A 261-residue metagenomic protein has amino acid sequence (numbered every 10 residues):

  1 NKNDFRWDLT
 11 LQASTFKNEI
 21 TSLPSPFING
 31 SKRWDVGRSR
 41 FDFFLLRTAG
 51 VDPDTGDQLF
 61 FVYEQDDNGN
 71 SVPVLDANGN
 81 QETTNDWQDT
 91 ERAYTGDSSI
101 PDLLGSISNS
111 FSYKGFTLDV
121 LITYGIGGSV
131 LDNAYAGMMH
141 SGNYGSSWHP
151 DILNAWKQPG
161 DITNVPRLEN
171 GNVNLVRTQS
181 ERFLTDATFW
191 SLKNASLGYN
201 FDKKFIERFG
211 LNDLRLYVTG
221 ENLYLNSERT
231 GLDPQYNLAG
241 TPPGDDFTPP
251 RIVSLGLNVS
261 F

Functional and structural regions predicted by a protein language model:
N1-S99: Conserved small-residue
N3-L9, L103, K114-F116, T188 (+2 more regions): Outer-envelope beta-barrel architecture signal
D8, E19-W34, G127-W156, N226-P234: Outer-membrane beta-barrel and related beta-rich outer-membrane complex signature in Gram-negative bacteria
D8-T10, S106-S108, N194-G198, S254-G256: Membrane-embedded beta-strand positions in outer-membrane beta-barrel channels/transporters
L9-L11, V120, L216-V218, L257: Membrane-embedded beta-strand positions of outer-membrane beta-barrel proteins
A13-E19, Y113-G115, Y124-G128, N194 (+3 more regions): Transmembrane beta-strands of outer-membrane beta-barrel pores
G30-T55, I152-D161, R177, L225-F261: C-terminal beta-signal and terminal closure region of outer-membrane beta-barrel proteins
G125-R215, E221: Extracytoplasmic gating/loop element in the C-terminal half of outer-membrane beta-barrel translocons and assembly
